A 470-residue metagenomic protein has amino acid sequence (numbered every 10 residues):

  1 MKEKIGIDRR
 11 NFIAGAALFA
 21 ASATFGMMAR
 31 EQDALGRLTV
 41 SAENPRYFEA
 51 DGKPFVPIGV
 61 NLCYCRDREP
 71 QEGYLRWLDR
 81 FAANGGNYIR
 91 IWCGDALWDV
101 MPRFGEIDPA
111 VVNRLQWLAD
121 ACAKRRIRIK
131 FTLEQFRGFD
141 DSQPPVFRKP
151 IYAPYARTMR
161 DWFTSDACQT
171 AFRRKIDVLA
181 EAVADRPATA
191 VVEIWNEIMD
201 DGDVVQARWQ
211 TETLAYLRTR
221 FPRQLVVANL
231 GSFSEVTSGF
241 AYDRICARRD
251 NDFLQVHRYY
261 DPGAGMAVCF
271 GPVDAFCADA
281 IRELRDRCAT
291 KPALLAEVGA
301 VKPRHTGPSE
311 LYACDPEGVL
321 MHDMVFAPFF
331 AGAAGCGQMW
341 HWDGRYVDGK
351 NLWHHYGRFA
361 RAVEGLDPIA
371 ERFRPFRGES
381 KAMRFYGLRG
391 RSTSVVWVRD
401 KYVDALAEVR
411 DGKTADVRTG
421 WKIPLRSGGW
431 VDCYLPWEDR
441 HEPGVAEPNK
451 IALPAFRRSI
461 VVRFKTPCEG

Functional and structural regions predicted by a protein language model:
K2-F19: N-terminal secretory signal peptides and thylakoid transit peptides that target proteins across membranes
I5-G6, G26-A34: C-terminal segment of N-terminal export signals and the immediately downstream linker at the start of the mature
F19, Q32-R80, A405-L406, G412-H441 (+1 more regions): Non-catalytic accessory regions flanking glycosidase/transglycosidase catalytic cores in CAZymes
L35-G271, F276-D279, R287-A289: Active-site mouth of glycoside hydrolases
M199-D200, G265-A267, R282-E317: Active-site clefts of carbohydrate-active enzymes
A289, A293, V301-P303, E317 (+3 more regions): Aromatic- and carboxylate-lined catalytic core of secreted/periplasmic carbohydrate-active enzymes
P448-L453: Exposed aromatic-hydrophobic patches
